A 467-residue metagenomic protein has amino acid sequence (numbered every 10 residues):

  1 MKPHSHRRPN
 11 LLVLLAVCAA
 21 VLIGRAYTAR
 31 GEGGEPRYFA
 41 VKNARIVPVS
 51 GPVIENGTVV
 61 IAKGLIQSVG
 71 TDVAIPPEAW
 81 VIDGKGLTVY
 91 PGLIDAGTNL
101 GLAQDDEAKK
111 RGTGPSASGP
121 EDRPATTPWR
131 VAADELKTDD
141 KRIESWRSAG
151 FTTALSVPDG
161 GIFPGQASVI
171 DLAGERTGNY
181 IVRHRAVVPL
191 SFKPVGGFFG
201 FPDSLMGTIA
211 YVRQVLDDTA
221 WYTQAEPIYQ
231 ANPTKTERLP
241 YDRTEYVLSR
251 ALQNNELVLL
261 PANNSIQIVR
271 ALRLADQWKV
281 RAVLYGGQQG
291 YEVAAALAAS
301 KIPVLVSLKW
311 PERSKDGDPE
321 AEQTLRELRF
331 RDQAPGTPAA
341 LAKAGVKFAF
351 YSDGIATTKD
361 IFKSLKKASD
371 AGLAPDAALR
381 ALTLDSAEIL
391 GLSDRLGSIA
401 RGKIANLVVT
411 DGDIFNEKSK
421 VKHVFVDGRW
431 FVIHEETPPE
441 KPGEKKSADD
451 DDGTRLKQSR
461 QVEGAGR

Functional and structural regions predicted by a protein language model:
K2-L15: Bacterial N-terminal signal peptides that target proteins for export
V13-R25: Bacterial N-terminal signal peptides
Y27, R37, I46, S50-G92 (+1 more regions): Histidine-rich, glycine-flanked metal-binding segment
A29-E32, P36, A339, K343 (+1 more regions): Extracellular/periplasmic ectodomains of large secreted or surface enzymes and adhesion receptors
F39, I75-A133, S148: Replace "His-x-His-based motif
A44-V47, E388, A400-G443: C-terminal cap of metal-dependent C-N hydrolases
D105-D106, G112-E121, W129, L257 (+1 more regions): His/Asp/Glu-enriched, well-ordered alpha-helical/loop segment that forms or immediately abuts the divalent-metal
D139-Q289, K420: Polyanionic/metal-chelating signatures
